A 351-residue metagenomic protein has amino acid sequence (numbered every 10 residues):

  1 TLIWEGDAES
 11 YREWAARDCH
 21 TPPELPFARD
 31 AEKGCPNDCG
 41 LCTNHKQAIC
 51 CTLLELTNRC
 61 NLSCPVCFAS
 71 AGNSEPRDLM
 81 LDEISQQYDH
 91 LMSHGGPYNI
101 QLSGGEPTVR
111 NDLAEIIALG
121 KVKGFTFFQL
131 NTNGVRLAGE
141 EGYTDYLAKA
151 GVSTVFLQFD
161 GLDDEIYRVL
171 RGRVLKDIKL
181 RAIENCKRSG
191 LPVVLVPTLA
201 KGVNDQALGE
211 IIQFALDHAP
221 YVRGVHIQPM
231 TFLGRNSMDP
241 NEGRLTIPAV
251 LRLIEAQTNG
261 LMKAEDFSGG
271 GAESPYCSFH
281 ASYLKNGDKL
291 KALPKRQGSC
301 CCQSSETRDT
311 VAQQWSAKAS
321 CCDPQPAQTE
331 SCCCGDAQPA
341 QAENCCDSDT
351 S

Functional and structural regions predicted by a protein language model:
T1-L25: N-terminal accessory interaction module
W4, A28-T132, R136-D145: Conserved alpha-helical substructure of the radical SAM core
S10-W14, S74-E75, S299-C302: A short local loop/turn or secondary-structure capping micro-motif enriched for an aromatic residue
E75, D163-V169, R235-M238: A short acidic, helix-capping loop that chelates divalent metal ions and anchors anionic groups
D78-L81, R173-K176, N241-P248: Short, conserved loop/turn and helix-capping segments at secondary-structure boundaries that abut family-defining
I84-Q101, R110-P229: Radical SAM/AdoMet-radical enzyme domain recognition
R188-S351: Radical SAM enzyme [4Fe-4S]-AdoMet core and its adjacent flexible, acidic and glycine-rich loops/tails across
